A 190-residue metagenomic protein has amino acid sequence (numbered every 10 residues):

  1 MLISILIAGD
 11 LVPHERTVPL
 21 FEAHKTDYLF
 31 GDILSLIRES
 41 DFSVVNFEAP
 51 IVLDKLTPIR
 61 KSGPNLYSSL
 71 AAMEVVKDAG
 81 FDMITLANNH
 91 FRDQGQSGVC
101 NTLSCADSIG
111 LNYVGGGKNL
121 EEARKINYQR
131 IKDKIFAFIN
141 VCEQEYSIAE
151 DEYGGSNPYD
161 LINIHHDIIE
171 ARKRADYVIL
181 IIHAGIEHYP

Functional and structural regions predicted by a protein language model:
M1-L66, H166-E170: N-terminal active-site segment of His-dependent metallophosphoesterases
L6-I7, V12-P13, L66-E74, N112-V114 (+3 more regions): Hydrophobic structural segments
D10, V45, L86, H90 (+2 more regions): Divalent metal-coordination and catalytic microenvironments
P13-R16, I51-D54, N89-L103, L120-K125 (+2 more regions): Active-site environment of divalent metal-dependent phosphoester hydrolases
V18-G31, L66, R130-L180, I186-Y189: Binuclear metal-dependent hydrolase catalytic cores centered on His/Asp/Glu-rich metal-binding motifs
L34-R38, S43, K77, L103 (+3 more regions): Surface-exposed amphipathic alpha-helices with a cationic face
K55-K77, Y177-P190: Active-site-proximal segments of metal-dependent phosphoesterases and phosphodiesterases across multiple
M83-F138: Active-site-adjacent helix-turn-beta-strand microarchitecture at beta-sheet edges that either contains or buttresses
